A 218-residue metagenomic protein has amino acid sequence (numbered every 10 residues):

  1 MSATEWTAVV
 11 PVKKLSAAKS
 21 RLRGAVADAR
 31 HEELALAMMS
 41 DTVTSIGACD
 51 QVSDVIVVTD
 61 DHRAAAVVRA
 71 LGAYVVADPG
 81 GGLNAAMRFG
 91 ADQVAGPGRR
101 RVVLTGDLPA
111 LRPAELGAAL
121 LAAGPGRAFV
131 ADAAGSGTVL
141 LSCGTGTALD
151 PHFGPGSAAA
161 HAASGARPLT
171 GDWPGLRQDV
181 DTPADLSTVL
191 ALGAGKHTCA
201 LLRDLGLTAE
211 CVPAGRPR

Functional and structural regions predicted by a protein language model:
M1-L22: N-terminal nucleotide-binding beta1-loop-alpha1 segment
A35-Q51: A short, N-terminal amphipathic alpha-helix
D50-Y74: Acidic donor-binding segment of Leloir-type glycosyltransferases
V67-V102, S157-A160: Short phosphate-binding loop-to-helix
T105-P109: The conserved acidic donor/metal-binding loop of glycosyltransferases
L111-G137: Conserved donor-nucleotide/metal-binding helix-loop-beta segment in metal-dependent transferases, i.e., the alpha-helix
V139-A166: Short, glycine-/small-residue-rich phosphate/pyrophosphate-handling segment
A160-R218: Conserved alpha/beta core of the MobA/IspD/sugar-nucleotide pyrophosphorylase nucleotidyltransferase superfamily
